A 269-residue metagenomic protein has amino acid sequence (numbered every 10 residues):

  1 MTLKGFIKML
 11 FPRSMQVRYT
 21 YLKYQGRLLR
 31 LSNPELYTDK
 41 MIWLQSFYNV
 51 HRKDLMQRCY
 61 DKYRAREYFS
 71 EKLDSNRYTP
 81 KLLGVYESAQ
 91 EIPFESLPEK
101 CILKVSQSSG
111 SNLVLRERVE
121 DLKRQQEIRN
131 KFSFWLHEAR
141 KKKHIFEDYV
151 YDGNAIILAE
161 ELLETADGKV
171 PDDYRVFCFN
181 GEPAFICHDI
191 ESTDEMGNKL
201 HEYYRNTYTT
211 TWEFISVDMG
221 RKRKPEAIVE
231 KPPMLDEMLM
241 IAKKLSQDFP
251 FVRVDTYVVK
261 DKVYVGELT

Functional and structural regions predicted by a protein language model:
M1-V50: Membrane-proximal basic amphipathic "stem/tether" segments
N49-V50, R58-D172, N180: Active-site nucleotide/adenylate-binding loops and adjacent lid/helix of ATP-dependent enzymes
D54-K62, K231-M238: Aromatic-acidic/polar surface patches that form glycan- and anion
C101-K104, C178, K262-T269: A short beta-strand motif that forms the metal-chelation/ATP-contact edge of phosphoryl-transfer active sites
V114-L115, E195-R205: A short, polar/proline- and glycine-enriched secondary-structure boundary/capping micro-motif
E147-I156, H201-V263: A long amphipathic alpha-helix within ATP-dependent nucleotide-binding catalytic cores
R175: Short, surface-exposed charged micro-motifs
D189-T193, E267-T269: Short beta->alpha transition motifs characteristic of CBS
